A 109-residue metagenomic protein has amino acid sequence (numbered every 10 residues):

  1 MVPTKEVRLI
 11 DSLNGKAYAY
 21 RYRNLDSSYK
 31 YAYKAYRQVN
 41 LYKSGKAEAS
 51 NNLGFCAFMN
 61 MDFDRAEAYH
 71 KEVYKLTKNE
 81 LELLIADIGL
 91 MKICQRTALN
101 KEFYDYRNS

Functional and structural regions predicted by a protein language model:
M1-S109: A "functional boundary" signal
